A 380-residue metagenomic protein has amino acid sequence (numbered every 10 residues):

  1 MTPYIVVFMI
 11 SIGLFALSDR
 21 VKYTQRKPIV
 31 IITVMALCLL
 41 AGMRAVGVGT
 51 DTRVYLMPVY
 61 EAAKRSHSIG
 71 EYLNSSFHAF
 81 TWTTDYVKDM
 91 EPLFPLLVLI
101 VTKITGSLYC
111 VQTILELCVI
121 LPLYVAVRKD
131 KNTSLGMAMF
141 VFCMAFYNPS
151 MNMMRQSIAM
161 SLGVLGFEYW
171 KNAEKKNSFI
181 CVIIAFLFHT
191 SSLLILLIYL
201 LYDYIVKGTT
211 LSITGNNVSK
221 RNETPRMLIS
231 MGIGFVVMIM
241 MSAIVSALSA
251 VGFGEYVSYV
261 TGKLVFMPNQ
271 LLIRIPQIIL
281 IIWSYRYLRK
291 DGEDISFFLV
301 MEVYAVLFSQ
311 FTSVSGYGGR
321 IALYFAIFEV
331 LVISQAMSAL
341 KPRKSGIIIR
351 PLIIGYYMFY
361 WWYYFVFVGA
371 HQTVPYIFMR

Functional and structural regions predicted by a protein language model:
M1-L37: Start-transfer (signal-anchor) and selected internal transmembrane alpha helices of multi-pass inner/ER membrane
K27, Y124-M144: Transmembrane-helix signature of polytopic, membrane-embedded enzymes that assemble or transfer cell-envelope glycans
R53, M57-E61, E71-G106: Short hydrophobic/aromatic helix or loop-helix immediately within or flanking a transmembrane segment in polytopic
R53-L56, A63-I69, P95, Y199-A326 (+1 more regions): Alpha-helical transmembrane segments and terminal signal-anchor/GPI-anchor hydrophobic tails, characterized by long
L135-M153, S157-V164, A185, S191: Membrane-embedded helix bundles of polyisoprenyl
F146, N177-L200, F235-V236, V306-Q310: Membrane-interface alpha helices of multi-pass inner-membrane proteins
G163-N177: Membrane-interface transmembrane helices that cradle and orient dolichyl/undecaprenyl
P225-V236, K341-Y363: Signature aromatic-anchored transmembrane alpha helix within multi-pass, membrane-resident enzymes that catalyze glycan
